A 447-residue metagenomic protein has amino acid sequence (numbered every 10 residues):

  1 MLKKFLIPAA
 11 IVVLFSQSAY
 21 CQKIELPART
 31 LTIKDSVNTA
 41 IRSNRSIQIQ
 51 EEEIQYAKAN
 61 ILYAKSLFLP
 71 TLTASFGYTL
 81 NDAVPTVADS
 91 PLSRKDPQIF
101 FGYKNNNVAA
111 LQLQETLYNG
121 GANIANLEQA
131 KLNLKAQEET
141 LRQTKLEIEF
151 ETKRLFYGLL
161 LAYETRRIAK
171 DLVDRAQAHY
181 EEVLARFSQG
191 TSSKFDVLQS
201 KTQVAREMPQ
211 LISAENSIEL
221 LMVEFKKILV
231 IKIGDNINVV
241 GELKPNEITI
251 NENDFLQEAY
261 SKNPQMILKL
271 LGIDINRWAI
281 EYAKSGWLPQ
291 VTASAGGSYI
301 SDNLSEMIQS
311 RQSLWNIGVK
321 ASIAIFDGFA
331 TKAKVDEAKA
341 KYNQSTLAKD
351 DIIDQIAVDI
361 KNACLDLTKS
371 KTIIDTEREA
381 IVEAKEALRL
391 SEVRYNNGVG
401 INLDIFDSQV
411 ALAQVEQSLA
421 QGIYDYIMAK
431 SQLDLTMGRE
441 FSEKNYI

Functional and structural regions predicted by a protein language model:
F5-L14: Sec-dependent N-terminal signal peptides
I7, Y20-L26, D82, S418-I447: Acidic, low-complexity, intrinsically disordered peripheral segments
C21-G77, A83, T116, I233 (+5 more regions): Bacterial Sec-pathway N-terminal export signals of envelope proteins
L31, D35, A59, E147-E258 (+3 more regions): Periplasmic alpha-helical coiled-coil/stalk elements that build and connect Gram-negative outer-membrane
Q48, T71-S90, F100-K104, Q114-Q143 (+5 more regions): Small/polar (Gly/Ser/Thr/Ala-rich) solvent-exposed segments that form structured loops/beta-strands/short helices used
I49-A64, T144, I148-R167, A178 (+5 more regions): Amphipathic alpha-helical coiled-coil segments
K65, Q114-T116, E281-K284, K320-S322: Transmembrane beta-barrel domains of outer membrane proteins
N107-L113, F255, W315-A321: Hydrophobic, lipid-facing positions within transmembrane beta-strands of outer-membrane proteins
